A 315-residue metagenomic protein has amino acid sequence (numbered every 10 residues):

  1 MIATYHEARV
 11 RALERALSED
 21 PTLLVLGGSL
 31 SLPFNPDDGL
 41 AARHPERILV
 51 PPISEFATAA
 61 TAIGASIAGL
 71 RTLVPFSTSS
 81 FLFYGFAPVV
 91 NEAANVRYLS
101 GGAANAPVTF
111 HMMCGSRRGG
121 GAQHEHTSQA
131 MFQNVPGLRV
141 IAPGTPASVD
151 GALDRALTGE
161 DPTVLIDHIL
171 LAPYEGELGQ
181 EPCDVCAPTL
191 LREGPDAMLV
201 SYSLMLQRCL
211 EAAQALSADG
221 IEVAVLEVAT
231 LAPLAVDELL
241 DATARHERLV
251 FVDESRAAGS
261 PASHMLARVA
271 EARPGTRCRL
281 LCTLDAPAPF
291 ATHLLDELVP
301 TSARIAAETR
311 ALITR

Functional and structural regions predicted by a protein language model:
M1-P162, I166, L171, D296-E297: Thiamine diphosphate
G27-R43, T58, A104-A106, I169-R315: Thiamine diphosphate
